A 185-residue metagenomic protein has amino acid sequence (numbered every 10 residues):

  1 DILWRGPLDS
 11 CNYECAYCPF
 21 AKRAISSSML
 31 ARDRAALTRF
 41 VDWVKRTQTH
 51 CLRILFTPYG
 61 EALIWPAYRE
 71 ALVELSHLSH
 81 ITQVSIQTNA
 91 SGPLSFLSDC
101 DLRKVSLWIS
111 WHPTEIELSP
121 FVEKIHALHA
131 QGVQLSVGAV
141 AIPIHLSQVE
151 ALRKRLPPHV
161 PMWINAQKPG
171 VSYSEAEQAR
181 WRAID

Functional and structural regions predicted by a protein language model:
D1-A35: Canonical Radical SAM [4Fe-4S] cluster-binding loop centered on the CxxxCxxC motif and its immediate flanking residues
P7, Y59-G60: Short acidic donor-binding/metal-coordinating loop in glycosyltransferase active sites
L8, W111, A166: Residues at the C-termini of beta-strands that transition into short coil/loop
Y13-E14, A24-S27, L63-W65, S95 (+2 more regions): Short catalytic/ligand-binding loop motif for oxyanion handling, primarily in non-cytosolic enzymes, centered on
K22, E61, S91: Short, glycine/serine-rich, charged loops/turns that create anion-binding and catalytic segments at active sites
L37-T57, W65-R155: Radical SAM/AdoMet-radical enzyme domain recognition
E150-D185: A C-terminal junction/extension of Radical SAM enzymes
